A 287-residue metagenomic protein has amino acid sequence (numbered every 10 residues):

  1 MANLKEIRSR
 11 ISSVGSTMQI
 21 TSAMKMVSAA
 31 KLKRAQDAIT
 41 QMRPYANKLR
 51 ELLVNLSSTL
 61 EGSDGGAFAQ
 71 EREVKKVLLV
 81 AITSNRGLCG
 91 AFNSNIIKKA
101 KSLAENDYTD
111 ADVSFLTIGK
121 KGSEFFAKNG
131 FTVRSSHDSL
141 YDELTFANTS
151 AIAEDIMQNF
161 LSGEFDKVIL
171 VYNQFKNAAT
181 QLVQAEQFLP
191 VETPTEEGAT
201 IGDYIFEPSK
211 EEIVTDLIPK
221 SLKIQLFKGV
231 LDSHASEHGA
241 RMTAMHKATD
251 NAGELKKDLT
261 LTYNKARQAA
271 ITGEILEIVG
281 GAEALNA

Functional and structural regions predicted by a protein language model:
M1-A287: C-terminal beta-strand-loop-alpha-helix "lid" module of Rossmann-like NAD(P)-dependent dehydrogenases
